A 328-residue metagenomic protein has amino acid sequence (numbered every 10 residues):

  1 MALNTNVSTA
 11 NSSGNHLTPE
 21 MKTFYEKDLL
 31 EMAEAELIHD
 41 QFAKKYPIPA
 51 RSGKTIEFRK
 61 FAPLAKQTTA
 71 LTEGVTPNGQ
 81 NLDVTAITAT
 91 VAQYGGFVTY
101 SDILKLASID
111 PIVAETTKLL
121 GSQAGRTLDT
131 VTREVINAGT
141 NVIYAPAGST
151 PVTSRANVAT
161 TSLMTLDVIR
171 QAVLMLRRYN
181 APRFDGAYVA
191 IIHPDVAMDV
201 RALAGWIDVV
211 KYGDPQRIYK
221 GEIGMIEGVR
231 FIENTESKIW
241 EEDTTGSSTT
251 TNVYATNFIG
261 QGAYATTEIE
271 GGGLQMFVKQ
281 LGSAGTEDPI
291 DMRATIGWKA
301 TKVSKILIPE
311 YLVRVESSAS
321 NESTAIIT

Functional and structural regions predicted by a protein language model:
A2-F42, R155-Q171, M175, A197-T328: Sequence/fold signature of self-assembling virion shell proteins
E34-G96: Assembly/oligomerization interface modules of large self-assembling protein complexes
S52, A92-S108, I112, V173-G205: Structured, hydrophobic secondary-structure cores that serve as assembly/anchoring elements
F58, K118, S122, G186 (+3 more regions): Hydrophobic alpha-helical segments involved in membrane association or supramolecular assembly
K60, I192-P194, E233: Flexible glycine-/small-residue-rich
A62, D102, A300-S304: Beta-strand elements of well-folded, non-transmembrane domains
T85-V98, T127-G139: Short, flexible active-site-proximal loops enriched in glycine and acidic residues
I103-R178, I326-T328: Alpha-helical scaffold segments that mediate packing/assembly in large oligomeric complexes
